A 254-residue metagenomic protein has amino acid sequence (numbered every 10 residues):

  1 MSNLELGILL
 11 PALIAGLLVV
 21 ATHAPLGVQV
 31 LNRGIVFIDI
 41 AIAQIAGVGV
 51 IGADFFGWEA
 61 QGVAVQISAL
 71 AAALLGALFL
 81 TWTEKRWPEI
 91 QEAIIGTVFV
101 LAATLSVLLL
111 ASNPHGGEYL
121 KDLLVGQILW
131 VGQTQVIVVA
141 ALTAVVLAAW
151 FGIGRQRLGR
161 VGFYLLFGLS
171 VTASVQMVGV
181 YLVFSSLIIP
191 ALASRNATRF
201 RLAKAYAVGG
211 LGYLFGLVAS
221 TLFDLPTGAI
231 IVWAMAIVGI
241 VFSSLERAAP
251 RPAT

Functional and structural regions predicted by a protein language model:
M1-E5, G57-Q61, P114-V131, V218-A219: Membrane-interface helix termini and inter-helical loops of multi-pass transporters
M1-V20, V63-A64, Q91-E92, G159-G162: Membrane-interfacial amphipathic/re-entrant helices at transmembrane-helix boundaries
T22-G34, A77-I90, V145-R157, P190-A197 (+1 more regions): C-terminal ends of transmembrane helices
H23-L26, I40-F55, G76, G168-V171 (+3 more regions): Hydrophobic alpha-helical segments within and immediately flanking transmembrane helices of multi-pass membrane proteins
V28-I42, V50-N113, R195-A205, V218-D224: Short loop segments and helix-boundary regions at transmembrane helix junctions of multi-pass inner-membrane proteins
V63-L70, G96, Q135-A140, L182-V183 (+1 more regions): Loop-to-transmembrane alpha-helix initiation sites
Q91-G152, F167-V171: Transmembrane helix-bundle core of multi-pass membrane transporters and related energy-transducing complexes
L211-A248: C-terminal binding/interaction regions
